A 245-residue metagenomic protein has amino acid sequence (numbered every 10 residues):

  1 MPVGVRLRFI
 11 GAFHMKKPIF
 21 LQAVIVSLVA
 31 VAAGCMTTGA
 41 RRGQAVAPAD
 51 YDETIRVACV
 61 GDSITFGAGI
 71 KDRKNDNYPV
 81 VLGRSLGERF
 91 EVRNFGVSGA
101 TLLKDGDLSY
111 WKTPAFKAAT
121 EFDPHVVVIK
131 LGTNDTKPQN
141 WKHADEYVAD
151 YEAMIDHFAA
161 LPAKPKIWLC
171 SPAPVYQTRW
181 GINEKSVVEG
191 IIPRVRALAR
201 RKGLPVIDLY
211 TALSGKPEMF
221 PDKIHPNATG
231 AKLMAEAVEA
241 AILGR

Functional and structural regions predicted by a protein language model:
M1-V60, I64-R73, V80-R89, T120-H125 (+4 more regions): N-terminal secretory targeting modules
D50-A58, I64-E152, Y176, S186: Conserved SGNH/GDSL esterase-like catalytic core that processes O-acyl groups on lipids and polysaccharides
V60, V128-K130, L169-C170, V206: Generic enzyme active-site microenvironment
G61, G96, S171, Y210: Active-site beta-alpha turn of Rossmann-fold NAD(P)-dependent dehydrogenases/reductases
I70, L108, A173-R245: Catalytic His-Asp segment of secreted/periplasmic serine-dependent ester chemistry enzymes
E91-R93, K166, G203-P205: Conserved beta-strand segments of alpha/beta enzyme cores
K130-N134, I155-E189: Active-site segments of SGNH/GDSL-like serine hydrolases that catalyze O-acetyl group transfer/hydrolysis on lipids
E146-A149, A153-H157, G190-A197: Alpha-helical scaffolding segments of alpha/beta enzyme cores, especially the outer helices of TIM-barrel or partial
